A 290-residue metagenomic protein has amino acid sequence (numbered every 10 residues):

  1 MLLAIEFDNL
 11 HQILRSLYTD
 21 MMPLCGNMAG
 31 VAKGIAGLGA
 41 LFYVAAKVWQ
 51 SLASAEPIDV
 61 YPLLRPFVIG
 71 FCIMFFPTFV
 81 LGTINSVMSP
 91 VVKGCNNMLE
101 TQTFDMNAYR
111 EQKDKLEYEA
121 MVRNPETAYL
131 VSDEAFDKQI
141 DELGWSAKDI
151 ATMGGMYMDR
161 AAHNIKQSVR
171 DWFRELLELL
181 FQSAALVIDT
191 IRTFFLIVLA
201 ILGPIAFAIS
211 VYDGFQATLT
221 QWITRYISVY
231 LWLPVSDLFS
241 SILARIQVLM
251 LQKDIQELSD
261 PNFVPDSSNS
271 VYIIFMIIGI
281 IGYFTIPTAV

Functional and structural regions predicted by a protein language model:
M1-I58: Binding/recognition "hotspot" determinant
I5-Y18, E134-E142, Q167-E178, G214-L231: Hydrophobic alpha-helical transmembrane segments
K33-A45, F195-P204, G279: Hydrophobic alpha-helical transmembrane segments
F42-F67, I201-Q216: Hydrophobic transmembrane alpha-helix segments characteristic of membrane transport and insertion machinery
E56-F71, Y129, F136, Q216-Y230: Alpha-helical transmembrane segments and their helix-start/interface "positive-inside/aromatic belt" motifs in integral
F75-L199, S236, S240-V290: Non-cytosolic segments of integral membrane proteins
T190-Y226: Membrane-water interface signatures at transmembrane helix termini and the short loops that connect adjacent helices
